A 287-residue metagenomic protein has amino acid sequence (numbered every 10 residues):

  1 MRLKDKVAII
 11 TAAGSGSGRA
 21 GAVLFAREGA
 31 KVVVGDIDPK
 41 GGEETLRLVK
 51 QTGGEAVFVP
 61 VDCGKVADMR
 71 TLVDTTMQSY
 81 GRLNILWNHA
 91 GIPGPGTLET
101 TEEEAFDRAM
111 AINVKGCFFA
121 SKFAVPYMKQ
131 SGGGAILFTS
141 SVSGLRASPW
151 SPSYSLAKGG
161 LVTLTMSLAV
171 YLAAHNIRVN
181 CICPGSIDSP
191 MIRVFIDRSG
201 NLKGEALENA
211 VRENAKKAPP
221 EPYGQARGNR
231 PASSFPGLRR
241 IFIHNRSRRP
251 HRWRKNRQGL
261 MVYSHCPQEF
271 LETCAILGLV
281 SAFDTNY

Functional and structural regions predicted by a protein language model:
R2, Y80, F118, K129 (+2 more regions): C-terminal substrate-recognition "lid" of short-chain dehydrogenase/reductases
W87, A173, R178, H244-R246: Short, small/polar-rich loop/turn modules that mediate ligand/substrate recognition or access, typified
T97-L98, A105-D107, N214: Substrate-binding pocket helix/loop in short-chain dehydrogenase/reductase
S121, A157, T165: Active-site helix of classical SDR
P126, V170-A174, F242: Alpha-helical segment proximal to the catalytic Tyr-Lys
S141: Residue(s) in the substrate-gating loop at a strand-loop-helix junction that position the organic substrate next
R146, S233-S234, N245-L271, L277-G278: Short C-terminal tail/terminal secondary-structure segment of NAD(P)H-dependent dehydrogenase/reductase domains
